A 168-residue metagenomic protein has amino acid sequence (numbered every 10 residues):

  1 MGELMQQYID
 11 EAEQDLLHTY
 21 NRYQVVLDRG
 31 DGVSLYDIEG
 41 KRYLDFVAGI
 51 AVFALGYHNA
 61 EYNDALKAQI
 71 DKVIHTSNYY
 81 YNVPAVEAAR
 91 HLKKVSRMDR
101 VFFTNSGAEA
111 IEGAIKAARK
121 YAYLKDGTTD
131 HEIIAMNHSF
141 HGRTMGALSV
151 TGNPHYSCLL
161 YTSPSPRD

Functional and structural regions predicted by a protein language model:
M1-D31, Y79: Active-site-adjacent loop/helix segments that line or gate small-molecule/cofactor pockets in enzymes
V25-D45: Active-site and channel-lining beta-strand-loop segments that bind or position nucleotide-derived/phosphorylated
R42-T128: Glycine-rich loop-to-alpha-helix module at the N-terminal edge of alpha/beta enzyme cores
R97-D99, T128-H131, R143-M145, S163: Short coil/turn connectors at secondary-structure junctions
Y121-H141, R167: Conserved PLP-anchoring active-site segment centered on the Schiff-base-forming lysine
M136-L160: Substrate-binding/gating loop at the entrance of the active-site cleft, primarily in PLP-dependent aminotransferase-like
Y161-D168: Conserved small/polar residues in nucleotide/adenosyl-binding loops
